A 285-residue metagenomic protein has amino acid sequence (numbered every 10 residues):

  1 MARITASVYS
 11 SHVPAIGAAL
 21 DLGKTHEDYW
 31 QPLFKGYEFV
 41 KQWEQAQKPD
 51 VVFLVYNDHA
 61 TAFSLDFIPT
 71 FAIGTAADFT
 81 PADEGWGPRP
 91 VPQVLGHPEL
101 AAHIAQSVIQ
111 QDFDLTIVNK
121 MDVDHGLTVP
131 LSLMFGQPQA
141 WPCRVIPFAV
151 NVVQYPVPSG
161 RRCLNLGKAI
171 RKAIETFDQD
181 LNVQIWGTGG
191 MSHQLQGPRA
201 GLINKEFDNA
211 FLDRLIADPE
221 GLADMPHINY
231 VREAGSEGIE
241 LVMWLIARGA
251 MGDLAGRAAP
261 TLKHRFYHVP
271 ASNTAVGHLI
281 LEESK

Functional and structural regions predicted by a protein language model:
M1-D50, A62-N165, T176, P198-K285: Flexible, D/E/H-enriched segments
H12, G189-G190: Glycine-rich beta-alpha junction loops
D50-N57, F148, L181-G189: Beta-strand elements within well-structured catalytic alpha/beta cores of enzymes that handle phosphate/sulfate esters
V153, K168-V183: Non-transmembrane, aqueous-exposed alpha-helical and coiled segments at domain scale
G190-Q196: Phosphate/ribose-phosphate-bearing ligand recognition and processing surfaces, centered on ADP-ribose/NAD(+/P+) systems
